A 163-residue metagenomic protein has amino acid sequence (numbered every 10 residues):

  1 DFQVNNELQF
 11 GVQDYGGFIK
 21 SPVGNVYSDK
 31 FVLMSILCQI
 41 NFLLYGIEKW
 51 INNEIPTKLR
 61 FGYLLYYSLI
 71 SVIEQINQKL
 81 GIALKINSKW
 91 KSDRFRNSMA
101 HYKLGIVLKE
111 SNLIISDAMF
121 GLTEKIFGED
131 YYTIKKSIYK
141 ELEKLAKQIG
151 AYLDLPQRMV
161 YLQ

Functional and structural regions predicted by a protein language model:
D1-S88, A118-Q163: Amphipathic alpha-helical interface segments
K85-F120, E124: Histidine-centered, metal-coordinating catalytic motifs and their short helical/loop contexts
